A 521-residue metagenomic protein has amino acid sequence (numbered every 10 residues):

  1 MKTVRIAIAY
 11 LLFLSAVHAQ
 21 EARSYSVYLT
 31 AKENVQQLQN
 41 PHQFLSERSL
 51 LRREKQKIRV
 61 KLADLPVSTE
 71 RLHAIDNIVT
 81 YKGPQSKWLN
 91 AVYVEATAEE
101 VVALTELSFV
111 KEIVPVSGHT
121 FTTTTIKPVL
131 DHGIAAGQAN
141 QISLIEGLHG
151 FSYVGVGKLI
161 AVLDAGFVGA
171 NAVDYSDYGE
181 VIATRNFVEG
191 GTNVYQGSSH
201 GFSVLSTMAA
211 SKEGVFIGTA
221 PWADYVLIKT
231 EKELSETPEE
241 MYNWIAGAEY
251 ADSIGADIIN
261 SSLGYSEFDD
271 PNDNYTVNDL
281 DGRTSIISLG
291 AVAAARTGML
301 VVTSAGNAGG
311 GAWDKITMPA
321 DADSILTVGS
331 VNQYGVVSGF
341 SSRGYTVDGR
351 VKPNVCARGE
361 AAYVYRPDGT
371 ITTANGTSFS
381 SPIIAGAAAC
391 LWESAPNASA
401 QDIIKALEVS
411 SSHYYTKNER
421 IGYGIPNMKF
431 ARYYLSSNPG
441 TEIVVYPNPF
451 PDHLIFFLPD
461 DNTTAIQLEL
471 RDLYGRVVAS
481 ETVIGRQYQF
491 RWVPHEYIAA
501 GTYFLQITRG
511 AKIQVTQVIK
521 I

Functional and structural regions predicted by a protein language model:
Q20-A22, Q39, G147-R185, E189-E240 (+7 more regions): Subtilisin-like serine protease catalytic core
Q20-T125: Inhibitory N-terminal propeptides of secreted protease zymogens
E106-L159, G169-D174, P271: Protease zymogen maturation seam
G137, I254-N260, E393-P449, V478: C-terminal subdomain of the subtilisin-like protease fold in secreted/lumenal serine endopeptidases
L205-M208, I228-K232, K315, V355 (+1 more regions): Hydrolase catalytic cores
S211-G214, L227-D321, V347-R350, Y365-P382: Substrate-binding/access-modulating region of protease and related hydrolase catalytic domains
S437-D460, R471-R476, A500, I519-I521: Surface-exposed, proline-anchored Ser/Thr-rich loop/turn motifs
E496-I521: C-terminal tail/sorting-segment detector
